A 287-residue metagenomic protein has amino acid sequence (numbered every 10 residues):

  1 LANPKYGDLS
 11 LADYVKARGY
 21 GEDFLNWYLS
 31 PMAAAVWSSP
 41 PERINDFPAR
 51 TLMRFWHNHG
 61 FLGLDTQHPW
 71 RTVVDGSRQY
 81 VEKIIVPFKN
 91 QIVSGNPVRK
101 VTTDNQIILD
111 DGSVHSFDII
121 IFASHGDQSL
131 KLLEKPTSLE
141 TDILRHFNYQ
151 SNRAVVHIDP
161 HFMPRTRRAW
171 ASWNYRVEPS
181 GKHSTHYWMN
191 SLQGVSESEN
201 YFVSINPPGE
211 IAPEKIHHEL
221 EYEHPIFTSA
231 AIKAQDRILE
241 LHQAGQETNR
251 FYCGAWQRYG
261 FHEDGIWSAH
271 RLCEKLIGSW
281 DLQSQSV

Functional and structural regions predicted by a protein language model:
L1-N96, K100: Active-site/ligand-binding neighborhood in enzyme catalytic cores
V15, A33, I84, H125 (+3 more regions): A residue-level signal for conserved active-site and pocket-lining positions in enzyme catalytic cores
D23, V36-W37, P41, S129-K131 (+2 more regions): Short catalytic/ligand-binding loop motif for oxyanion handling, primarily in non-cytosolic enzymes, centered on
I84, I121, A269: PAPS/PAP-binding and catalytic site of the sulfotransferase fold
F88, S116, L276-W280: Short, hydrophobic alpha-helical segments
I92-S94, L109, F122, Y252: A structural signal for the hydrophobic beta-strands that form the central parallel beta-sheet of Rossmann-like
R99-P225: Mid-domain catalytic core of redox enzymes that form a hydrophobic substrate pocket/lid adjacent to a catalytic redox
K182-V287: Conserved flavin/dinucleotide-binding core of flavoenzymes
